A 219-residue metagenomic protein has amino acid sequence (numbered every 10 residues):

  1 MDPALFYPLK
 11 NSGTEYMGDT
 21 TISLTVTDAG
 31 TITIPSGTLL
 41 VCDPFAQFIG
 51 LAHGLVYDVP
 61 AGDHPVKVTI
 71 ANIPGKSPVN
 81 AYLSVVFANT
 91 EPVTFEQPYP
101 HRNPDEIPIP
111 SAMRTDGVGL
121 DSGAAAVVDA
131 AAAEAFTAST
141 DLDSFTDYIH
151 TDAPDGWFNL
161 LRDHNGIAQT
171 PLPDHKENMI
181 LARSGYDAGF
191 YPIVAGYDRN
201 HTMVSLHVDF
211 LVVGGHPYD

Functional and structural regions predicted by a protein language model:
M1-D219: N-terminal domain-onset segments
